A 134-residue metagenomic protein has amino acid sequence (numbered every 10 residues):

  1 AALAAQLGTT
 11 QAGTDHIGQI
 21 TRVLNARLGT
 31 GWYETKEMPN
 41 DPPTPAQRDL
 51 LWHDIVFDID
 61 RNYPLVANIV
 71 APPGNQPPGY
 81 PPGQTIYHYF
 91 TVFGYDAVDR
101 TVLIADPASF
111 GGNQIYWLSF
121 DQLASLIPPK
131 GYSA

Functional and structural regions predicted by a protein language model:
A2-A134: Conserved active-site-adjacent core of cysteine acyl-enzyme catalytic domains
